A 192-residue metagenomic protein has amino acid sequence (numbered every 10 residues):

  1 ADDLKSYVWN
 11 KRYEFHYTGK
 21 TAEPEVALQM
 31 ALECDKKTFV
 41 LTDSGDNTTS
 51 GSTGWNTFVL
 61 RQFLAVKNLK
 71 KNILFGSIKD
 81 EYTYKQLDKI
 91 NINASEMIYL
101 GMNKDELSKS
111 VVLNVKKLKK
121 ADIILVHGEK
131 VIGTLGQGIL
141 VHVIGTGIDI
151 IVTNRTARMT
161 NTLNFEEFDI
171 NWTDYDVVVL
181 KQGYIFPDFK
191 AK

Functional and structural regions predicted by a protein language model:
A1-T146, I151-R155: Hard-cation-handling environments
I144, I148-K192: Catalytic centers of hydrolytic enzymes
